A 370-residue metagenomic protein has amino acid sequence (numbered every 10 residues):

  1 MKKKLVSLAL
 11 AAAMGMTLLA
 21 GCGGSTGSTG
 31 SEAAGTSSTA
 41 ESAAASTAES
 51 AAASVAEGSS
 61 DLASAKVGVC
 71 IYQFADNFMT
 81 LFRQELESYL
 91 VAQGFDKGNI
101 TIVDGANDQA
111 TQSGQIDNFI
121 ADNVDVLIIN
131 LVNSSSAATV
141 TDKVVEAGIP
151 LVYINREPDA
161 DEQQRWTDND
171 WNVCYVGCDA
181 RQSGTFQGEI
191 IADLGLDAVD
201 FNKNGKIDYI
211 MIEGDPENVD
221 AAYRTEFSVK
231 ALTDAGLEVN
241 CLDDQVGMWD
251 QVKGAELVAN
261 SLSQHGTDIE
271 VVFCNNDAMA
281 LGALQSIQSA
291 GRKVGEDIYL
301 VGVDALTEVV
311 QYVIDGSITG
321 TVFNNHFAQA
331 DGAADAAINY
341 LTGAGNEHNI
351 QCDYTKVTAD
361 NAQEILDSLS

Functional and structural regions predicted by a protein language model:
M1-A12: Positively charged n-region of N-terminal signal peptides that target proteins for export
K2, C22-S370: A residue-level marker of the well-folded mature domains of exported/periplasmic proteins
T17-G21: C-terminal motif of bacterial Sec signal peptides marking the signal peptidase cleavage site
